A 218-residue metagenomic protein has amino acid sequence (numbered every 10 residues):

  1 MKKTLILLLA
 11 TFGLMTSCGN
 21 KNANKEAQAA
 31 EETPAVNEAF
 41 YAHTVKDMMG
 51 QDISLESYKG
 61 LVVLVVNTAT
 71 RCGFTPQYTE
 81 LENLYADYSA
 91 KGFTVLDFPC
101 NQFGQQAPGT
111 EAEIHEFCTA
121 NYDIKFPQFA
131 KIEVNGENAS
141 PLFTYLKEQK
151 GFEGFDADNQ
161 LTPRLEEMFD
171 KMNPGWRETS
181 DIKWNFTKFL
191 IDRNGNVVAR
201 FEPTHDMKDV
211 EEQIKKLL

Functional and structural regions predicted by a protein language model:
L7-G13: Bacterial N-terminal signal peptides
M15-S17: C-terminal motif of bacterial Sec signal peptides marking the signal peptidase cleavage site
G19-K21: Bacterial signal peptide processing site
K25-E56: N-terminal "domain-start" segment that seeds a small globular fold
L61-V62, T70-R71, T75-P99, C118-Y122: Conserved helix-turn-beta segment immediately C-terminal to the redox Cys motif in thioredoxin-like folds
N67, G92-G109, I124-G136: Thiol-based oxidoreductase modules, predominantly thioredoxin-like and allied folds used for disulfide exchange
D123-P203: Thiol/selenol-based redox catalytic cores and closely related redox-interacting motifs
V198-L218: Non-catalytic, surface beta->alpha helical segment in thiol-disulfide oxidoreductase systems
